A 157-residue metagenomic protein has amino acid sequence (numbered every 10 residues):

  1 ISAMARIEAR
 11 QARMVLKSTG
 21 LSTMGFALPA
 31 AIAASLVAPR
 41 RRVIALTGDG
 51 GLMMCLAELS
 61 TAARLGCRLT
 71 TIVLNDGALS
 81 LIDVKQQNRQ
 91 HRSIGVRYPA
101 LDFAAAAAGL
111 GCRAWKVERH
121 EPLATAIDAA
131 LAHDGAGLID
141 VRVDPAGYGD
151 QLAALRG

Functional and structural regions predicted by a protein language model:
S2-G157: Thiamine diphosphate
